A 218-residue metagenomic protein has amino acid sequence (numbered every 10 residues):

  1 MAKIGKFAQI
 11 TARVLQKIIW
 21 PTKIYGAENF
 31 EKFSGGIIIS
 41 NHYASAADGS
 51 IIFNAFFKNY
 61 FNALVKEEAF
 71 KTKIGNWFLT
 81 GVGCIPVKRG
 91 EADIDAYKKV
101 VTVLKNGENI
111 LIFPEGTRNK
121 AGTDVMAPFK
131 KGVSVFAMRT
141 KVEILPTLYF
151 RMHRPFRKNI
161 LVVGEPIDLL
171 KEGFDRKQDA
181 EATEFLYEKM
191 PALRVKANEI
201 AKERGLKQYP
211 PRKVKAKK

Functional and structural regions predicted by a protein language model:
A2-W20, N76, T80-G83: Short hydrophobic helices that act as membrane-entry/anchoring signals
K3-I4, Y97-K218: Non-catalytic C-terminal accessory region of glycerolipid acyltransferases and related lyso-lipid remodeling enzymes
A8, F70-G75, R154-F156: Short, glycine/polar-rich helix-capping loops at beta-to-alpha or helix-loop-helix junctions that flank or form
I10-H42: Helix-to-loop junction immediately C-terminal to a conserved catalytic motif
L15, F56, L79, V103 (+1 more regions): A generic structural signal for well-ordered alpha-helical segments
W20, G90-I94, M126: A conditional alpha-helix N-cap/helix-loop micro-motif detector
I24-A27, T72, I94-Y97: Structural motif corresponding to alpha-helix initiation and N-cap regions
E31-E91: Catalytic core of membrane glycerolipid acyltransferases/transacylases, capturing the structured, soluble-facing
